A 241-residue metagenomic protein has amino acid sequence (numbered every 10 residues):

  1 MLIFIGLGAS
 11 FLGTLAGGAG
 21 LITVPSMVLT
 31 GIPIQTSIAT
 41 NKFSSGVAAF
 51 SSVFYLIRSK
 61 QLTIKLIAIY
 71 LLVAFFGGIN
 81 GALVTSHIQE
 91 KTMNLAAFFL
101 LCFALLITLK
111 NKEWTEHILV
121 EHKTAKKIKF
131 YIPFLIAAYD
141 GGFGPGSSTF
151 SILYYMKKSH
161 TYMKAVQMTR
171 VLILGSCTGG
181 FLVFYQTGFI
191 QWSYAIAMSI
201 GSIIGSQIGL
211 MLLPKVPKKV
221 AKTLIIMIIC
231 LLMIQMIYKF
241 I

Functional and structural regions predicted by a protein language model:
M1-P33, I118-M168, I196: Selected transmembrane alpha-helices and immediately adjacent juxtamembrane segments of polytopic inner-membrane
A39, T92-F99, K127-Y131, Q167 (+2 more regions): Alpha-helical transmembrane segments of integral membrane proteins
A39-T92, C177-I228: Selective hydrophobic functional segments
V47-S51, C102-L109, M156-K158, I203-Q207: Alpha-helical transmembrane segments and their membrane-interface exit regions
S51-Q61, E90, F98-H122, L231-I241: Transmembrane helix exit motif
N80, L135-P145, G180, L232-I241: Hydrophobic alpha-helical transmembrane segments in multi-pass integral membrane proteins
K164-G179: Hydrophobic alpha-helical transmembrane segments of multi-pass integral membrane proteins, especially transporters
